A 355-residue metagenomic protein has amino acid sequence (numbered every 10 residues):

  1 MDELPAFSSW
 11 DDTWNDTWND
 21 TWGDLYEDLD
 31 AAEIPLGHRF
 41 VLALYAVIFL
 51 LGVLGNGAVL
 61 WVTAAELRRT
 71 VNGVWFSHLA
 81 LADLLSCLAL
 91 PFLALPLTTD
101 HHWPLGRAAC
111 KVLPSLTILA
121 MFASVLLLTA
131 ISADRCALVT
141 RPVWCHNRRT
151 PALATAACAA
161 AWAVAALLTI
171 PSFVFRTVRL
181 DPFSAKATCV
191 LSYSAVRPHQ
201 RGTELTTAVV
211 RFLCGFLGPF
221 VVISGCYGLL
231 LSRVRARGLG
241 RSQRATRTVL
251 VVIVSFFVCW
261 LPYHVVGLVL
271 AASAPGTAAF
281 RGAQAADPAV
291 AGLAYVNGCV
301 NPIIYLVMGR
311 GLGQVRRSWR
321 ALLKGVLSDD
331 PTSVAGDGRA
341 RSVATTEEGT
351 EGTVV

Functional and structural regions predicted by a protein language model:
M1-A32, D181-K186, R310-V355: Intrinsically disordered regulatory tails of 7TM GPCRs
G23-A31, W103-P114, R141, T150-A157 (+3 more regions): Loop architecture of class A 7-transmembrane GPCRs
G37-L42, A46, L67-I131, L138-R148: Extracellular TM2-ECL1-early TM3 structural module of rhodopsin-like
Y45, F49, V62, L85-H101 (+7 more regions): Helix-to-loop junction signature of class
V53-A64, A80, L88-P91, L119-V143 (+3 more regions): Cytoplasm-facing ends of alpha-helical transmembrane segments in multi-pass membrane proteins
N56, D83, D134, W260 (+1 more regions): Conserved G/P- and acidic residue-centered "switch" motifs that form tight phosphate/ATP-binding loops in soluble
S77-A80, M121, T155-A159, V210 (+3 more regions): Internal alpha-helical transmembrane segments of multi-pass membrane proteins, especially GPCRs
C110, C136, C145, W162 (+5 more regions): Disulfide-bonded cysteines in secreted/extracellular proteins and peptides
